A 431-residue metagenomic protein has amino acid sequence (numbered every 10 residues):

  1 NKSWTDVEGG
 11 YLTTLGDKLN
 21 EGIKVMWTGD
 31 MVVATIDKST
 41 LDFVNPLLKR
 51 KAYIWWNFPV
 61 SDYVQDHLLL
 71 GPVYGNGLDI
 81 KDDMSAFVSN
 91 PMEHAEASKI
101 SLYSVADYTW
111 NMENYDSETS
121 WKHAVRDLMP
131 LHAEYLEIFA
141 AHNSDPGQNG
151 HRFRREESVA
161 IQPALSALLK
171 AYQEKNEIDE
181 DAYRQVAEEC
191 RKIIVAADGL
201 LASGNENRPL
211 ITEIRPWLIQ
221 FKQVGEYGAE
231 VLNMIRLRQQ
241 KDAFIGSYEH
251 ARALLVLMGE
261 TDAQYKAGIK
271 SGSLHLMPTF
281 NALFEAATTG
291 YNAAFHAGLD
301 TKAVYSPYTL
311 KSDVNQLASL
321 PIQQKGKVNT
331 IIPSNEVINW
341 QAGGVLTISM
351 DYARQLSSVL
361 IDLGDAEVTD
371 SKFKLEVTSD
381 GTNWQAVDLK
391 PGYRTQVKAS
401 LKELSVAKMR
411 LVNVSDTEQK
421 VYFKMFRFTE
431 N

Functional and structural regions predicted by a protein language model:
N1-S120: Catalytic-core regions of glycoside hydrolase
I100-M112, K222-A229, D242, M350-Y352: Short, Φ-rich (hydrophobic/aromatic) sequence segments
S117-P307: C-terminal functional modules
L254-E260, G272, T279-L356, L360-F373 (+3 more regions): Disordered, acidic Ser/Thr/Pro-rich linker "stalks" and the adjacent N-terminal cap of the next globular domain
T382-K402: Extracellular carbohydrate recognition and processing domains and analogous Trp-centered ligand-binding platforms
V406-R410: Short, conserved beta-strand segments of beta-strand-rich sandwich/propeller modules, principally
L411-E418: Short beta-strand-plus-loop segments that form exposed binding edges in beta-rich domains
